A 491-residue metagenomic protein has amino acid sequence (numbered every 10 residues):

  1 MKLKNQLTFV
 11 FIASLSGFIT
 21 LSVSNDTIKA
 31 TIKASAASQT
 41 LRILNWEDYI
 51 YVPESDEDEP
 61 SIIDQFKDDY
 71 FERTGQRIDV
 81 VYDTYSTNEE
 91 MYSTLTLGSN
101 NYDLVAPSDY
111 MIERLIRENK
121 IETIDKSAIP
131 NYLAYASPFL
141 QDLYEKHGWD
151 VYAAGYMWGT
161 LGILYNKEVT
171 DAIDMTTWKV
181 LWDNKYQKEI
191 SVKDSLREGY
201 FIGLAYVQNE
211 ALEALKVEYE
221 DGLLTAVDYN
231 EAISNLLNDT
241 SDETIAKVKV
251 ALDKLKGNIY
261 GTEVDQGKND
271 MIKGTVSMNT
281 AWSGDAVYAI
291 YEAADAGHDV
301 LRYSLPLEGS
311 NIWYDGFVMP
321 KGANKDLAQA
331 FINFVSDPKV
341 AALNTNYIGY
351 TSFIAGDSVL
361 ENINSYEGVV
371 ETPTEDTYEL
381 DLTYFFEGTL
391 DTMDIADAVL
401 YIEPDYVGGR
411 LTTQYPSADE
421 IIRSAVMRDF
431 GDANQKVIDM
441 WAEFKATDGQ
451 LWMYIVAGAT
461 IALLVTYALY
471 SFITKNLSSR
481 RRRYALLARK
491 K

Functional and structural regions predicted by a protein language model:
K2-D26, I461-S471: Sec-dependent N-terminal signal peptides of Gram-positive bacterial secreted proteins and lipoproteins
T20-A37, F472-N476: Sec-dependent signal peptide cleavage junction
I32-E118, L451-M453: Early extracytoplasmic/lumenal segment of secretory-pathway proteins
W46-P60, S108-T275, A289: Extracytoplasmic ligand-binding site segments that recognize negatively charged/polar headgroups
K67, G257-G322: Extracytoplasmic/periplasmic substrate-binding proteins
V81, A134, P138-E145, V217-L237 (+3 more regions): Surface-exposed intrinsically disordered loops and tails
D315, P320-T413, S417, L464-Y467 (+1 more regions): Mature extracytoplasmic/periplasmic domains
G388-K490: Conserved C-terminal helix/tail region of periplasmic/extracytoplasmic solute-binding proteins
